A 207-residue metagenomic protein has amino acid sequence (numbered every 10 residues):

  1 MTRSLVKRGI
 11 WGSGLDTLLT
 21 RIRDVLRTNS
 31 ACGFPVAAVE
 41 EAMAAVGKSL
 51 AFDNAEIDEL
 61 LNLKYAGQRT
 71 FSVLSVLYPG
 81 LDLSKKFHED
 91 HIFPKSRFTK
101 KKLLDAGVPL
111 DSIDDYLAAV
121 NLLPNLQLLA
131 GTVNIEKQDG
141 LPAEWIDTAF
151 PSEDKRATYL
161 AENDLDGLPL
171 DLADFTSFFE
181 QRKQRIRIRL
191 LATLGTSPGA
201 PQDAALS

Functional and structural regions predicted by a protein language model:
M1-S49: A cross-family structural signal marking well-folded subdomains
R3-S4, L129, V133-E136, R185 (+1 more regions): Generic, well-ordered alpha-helical scaffold segments in large soluble proteins
W11-G12, E89-D90, V108, D139-A149: Composition- and surface-driven signal marking solvent-exposed, interaction-prone regions in large proteins
S30-P79: Short, charged surface segments at domain edges that flank catalytic/cofactor-binding sites
L81-P124: Histidine-centered nuclease catalytic patch
F98-K101, K137-E144, P198: Short conserved micro-motifs at the rims of enzyme active sites and ligand-binding pockets
L117-P151: Short Cys/His-centered divalent metal-binding micro-motifs
D147, D154-S207: C-terminal, well-folded lobe of enzymatic/effector domains
